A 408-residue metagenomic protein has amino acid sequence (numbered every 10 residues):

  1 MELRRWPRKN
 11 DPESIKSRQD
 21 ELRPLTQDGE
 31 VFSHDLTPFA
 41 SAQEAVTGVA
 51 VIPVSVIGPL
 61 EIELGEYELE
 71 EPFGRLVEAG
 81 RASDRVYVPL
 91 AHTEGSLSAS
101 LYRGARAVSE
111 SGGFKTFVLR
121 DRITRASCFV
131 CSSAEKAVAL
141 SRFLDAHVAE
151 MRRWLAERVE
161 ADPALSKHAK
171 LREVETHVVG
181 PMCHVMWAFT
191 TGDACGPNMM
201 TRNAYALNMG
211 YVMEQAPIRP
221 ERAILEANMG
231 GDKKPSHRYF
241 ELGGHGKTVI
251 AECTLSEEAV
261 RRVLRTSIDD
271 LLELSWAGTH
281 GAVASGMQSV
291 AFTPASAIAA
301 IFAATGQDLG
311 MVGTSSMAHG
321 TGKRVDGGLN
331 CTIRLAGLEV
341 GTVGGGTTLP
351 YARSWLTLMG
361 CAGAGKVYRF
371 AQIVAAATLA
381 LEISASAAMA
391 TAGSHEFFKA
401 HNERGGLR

Functional and structural regions predicted by a protein language model:
M1-Y87, S100-Y102, R120, A400-R408: Acidic/polar, glycine-rich intrinsically disordered N-terminal extensions of enzymes
R5, G365-R408: Extended hydrophobic packing segments that form well-structured cores
Q43, I57-E61, P89, A126-S132 (+5 more regions): Short glycine-rich or small-residue beta-strand-to-loop segments that form or flank ligand, phosphate, metal/Fe-S
V46-L90, T191-T201, H280-Q307, A377-A387: Conserved phosphate/anionic-ligand binding catalytic regions in large, soluble enzymes, centered on
G48-P181, V185-A188: Small-residue-rich
L97-V148, R152, K234-W276, G320-A375: A structural-propensity feature for long, helix-poor, extended segments
A139, E150-V185, T201-Y205, M209-P217 (+5 more regions): N-terminal loops that bind phosphate or other acidic moieties and the adjacent beta-alpha structural core
T190-T348: Glycine-rich anion/phosphate-binding loop at the beta-strand->alpha-helix junction
